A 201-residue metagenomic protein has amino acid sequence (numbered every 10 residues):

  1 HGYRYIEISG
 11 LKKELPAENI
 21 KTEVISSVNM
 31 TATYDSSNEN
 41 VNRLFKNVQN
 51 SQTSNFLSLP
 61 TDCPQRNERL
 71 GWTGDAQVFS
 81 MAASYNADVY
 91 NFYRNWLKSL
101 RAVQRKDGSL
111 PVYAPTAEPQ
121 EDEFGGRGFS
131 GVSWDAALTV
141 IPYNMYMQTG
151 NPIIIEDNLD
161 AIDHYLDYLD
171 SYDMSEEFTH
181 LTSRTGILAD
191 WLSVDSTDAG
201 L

Functional and structural regions predicted by a protein language model:
H1, T116-S130: Aromatic/His-enriched, Gly/Pro-containing loop or helix-boundary segments that lie immediately adjacent to catalytic
H1-L11: Noncatalytic modules at the cell exterior or secretory-pathway interfaces, chiefly beta-strand-rich lectin/adhesion
Y5, L15-N47, T53, P60-Y113 (+1 more regions): Active-site acid/base region of carbohydrate-active enzymes
L11-K12, T116: Secondary-structure transition/turn motif
N47-Q49, E123-F124: A generic short-segment signal for beta-strand/edge and adjacent turn/coil regions
R69, T73-A76, G131-T139: Short alpha-helical patches at coil-to-helix transitions and adjacent helical residues in well-structured domains
L97, G125-G126, D135: Flexible, surface-exposed loop/gating regions in the mature catalytic domains of secreted/periplasmic hydrolases
